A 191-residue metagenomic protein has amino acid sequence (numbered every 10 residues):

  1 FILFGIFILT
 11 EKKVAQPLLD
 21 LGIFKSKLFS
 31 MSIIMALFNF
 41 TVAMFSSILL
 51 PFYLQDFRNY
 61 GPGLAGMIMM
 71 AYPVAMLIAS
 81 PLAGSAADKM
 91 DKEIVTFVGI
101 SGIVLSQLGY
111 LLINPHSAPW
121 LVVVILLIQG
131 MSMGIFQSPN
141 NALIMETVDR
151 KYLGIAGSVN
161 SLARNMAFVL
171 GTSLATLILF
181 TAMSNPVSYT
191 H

Functional and structural regions predicted by a protein language model:
I2-K12: C-terminal membrane-cytosol helix-exit motif in multi-pass small-molecule transporters
Q16-N185: 12-transmembrane solute porter fold
T190-H191: Conserved small/polar residues in nucleotide/adenosyl-binding loops
